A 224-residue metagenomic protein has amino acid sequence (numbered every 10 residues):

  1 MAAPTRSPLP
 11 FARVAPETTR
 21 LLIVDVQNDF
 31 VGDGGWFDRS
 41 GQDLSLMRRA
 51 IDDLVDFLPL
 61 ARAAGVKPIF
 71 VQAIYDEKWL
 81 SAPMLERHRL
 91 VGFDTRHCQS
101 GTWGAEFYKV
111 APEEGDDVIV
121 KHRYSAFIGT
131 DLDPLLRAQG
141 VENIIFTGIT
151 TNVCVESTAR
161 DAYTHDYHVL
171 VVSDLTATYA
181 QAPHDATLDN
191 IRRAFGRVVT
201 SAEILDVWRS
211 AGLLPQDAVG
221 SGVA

Functional and structural regions predicted by a protein language model:
M1-R20, D56-A64, D76-S81, H88-A224: Active-site-adjacent betaalpha module
E17-T19, G35-A61, V66-A73: A short alpha/beta connector and helix-capping loop motif
R20-F30: Acidic-leg catalytic submotif of subtilisin-like serine proteases
I23, F70, V171: Short beta-strand "acidic-cap" motif of Rossmann-like dinucleotide-binding folds
V26, A73, D174: Active-site loop/turn elements of alpha/beta-hydrolase fold enzymes, especially the short glycine-/histidine-rich
D29-G34, K78-L80: Short acidic/His/Gly/Ser-rich catalytic and metal-binding motifs that mark active-site loops of diverse hydrolases
G35-Q42, L85-F93: Short glycine/proline- and charge-enriched loop/turn segments that cap or connect secondary-structure elements
